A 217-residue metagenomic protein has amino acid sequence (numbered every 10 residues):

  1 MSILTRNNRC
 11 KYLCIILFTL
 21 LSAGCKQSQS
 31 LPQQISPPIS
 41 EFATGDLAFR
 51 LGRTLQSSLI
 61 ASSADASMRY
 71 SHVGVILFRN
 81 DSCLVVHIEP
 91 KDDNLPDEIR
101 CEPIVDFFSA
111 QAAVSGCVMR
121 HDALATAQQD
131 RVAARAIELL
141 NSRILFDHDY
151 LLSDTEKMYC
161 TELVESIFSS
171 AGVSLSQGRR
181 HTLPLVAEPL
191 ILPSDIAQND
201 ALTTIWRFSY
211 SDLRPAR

Functional and structural regions predicted by a protein language model:
S2-L13: Bacterial N-terminal signal peptides that target proteins for export
L21-G24: C-terminal motif of bacterial Sec signal peptides marking the signal peptidase cleavage site
K26-S28: Bacterial signal peptide processing site
G45-D46: Loop/turn positions that initiate beta-strands
G52-C117, L145-T155: Glycine-rich catalytic cores of cysteine/serine-nucleophile enzymes that process amide/ester linkages in cell-envelope
S57, V114-R179: Active-site nucleophile-His-acid catalytic modules used for acyl/amide transfer and hydrolysis across diverse enzymes
H148-R217: Activation targets extended, charge/polar-rich intrinsically disordered C-terminal tails
